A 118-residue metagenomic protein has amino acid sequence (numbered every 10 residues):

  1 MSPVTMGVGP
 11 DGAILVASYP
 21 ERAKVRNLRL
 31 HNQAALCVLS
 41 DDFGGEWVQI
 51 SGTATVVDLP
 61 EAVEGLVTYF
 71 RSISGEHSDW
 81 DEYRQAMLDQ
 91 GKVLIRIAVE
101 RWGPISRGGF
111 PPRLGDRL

Functional and structural regions predicted by a protein language model:
M1-P20, L28, A34-V38, W47-I50: Short beta-strand segments
P3, N27-R29, D41-G45, S72-H77: Amphipathic, alpha-helical segments enriched in basic
R29-L30, L88: Alpha-helix boundary recognition
H31-N32, I97: A short, compositionally biased
S40-D41, V99: Short secondary-structure boundary segments
E46-L118: Charged, gly/pro-rich active-site loop segments
